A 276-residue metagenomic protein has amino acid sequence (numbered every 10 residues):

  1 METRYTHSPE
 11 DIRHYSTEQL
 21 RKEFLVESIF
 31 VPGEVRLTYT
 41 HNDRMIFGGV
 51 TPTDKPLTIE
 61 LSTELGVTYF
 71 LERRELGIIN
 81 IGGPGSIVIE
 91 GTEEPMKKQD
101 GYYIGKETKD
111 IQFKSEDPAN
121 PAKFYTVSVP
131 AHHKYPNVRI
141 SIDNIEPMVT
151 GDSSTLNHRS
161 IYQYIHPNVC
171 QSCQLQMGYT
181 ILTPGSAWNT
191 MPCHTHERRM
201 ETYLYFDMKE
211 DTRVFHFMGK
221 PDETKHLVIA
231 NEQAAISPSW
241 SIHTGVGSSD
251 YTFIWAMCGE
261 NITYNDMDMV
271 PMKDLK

Functional and structural regions predicted by a protein language model:
M1-S62, G66-V67, L71, E75-L76 (+1 more regions): Hydrophobic, proline/glycine-rich low-complexity stretches
P32-L65, H158-E201: A short glycine-rich, His/Asp/Glu-containing loop-to-beta-strand
Y39-P56, L65-G91, M191-N231: Glycine- and acidic-residue-biased ligand/ion/polar-headgroup-sensing regions
I78, E93, G101-Y103, F124-T126 (+4 more regions): Conserved hydrophobic/aromatic beta-strand scaffold that supports enzyme active sites
G82-P130: Acidic, low-complexity central loop/insert segments
M96-E116, V228-S249, C258: Conserved metal-binding segment of the jelly-roll/cupin
P118-R159, I254-K276: Double-stranded beta-helix
V214-F217, V246-F253: Short conserved catalytic/interaction loops centered on acidic-Pro-aromatic/His motifs
